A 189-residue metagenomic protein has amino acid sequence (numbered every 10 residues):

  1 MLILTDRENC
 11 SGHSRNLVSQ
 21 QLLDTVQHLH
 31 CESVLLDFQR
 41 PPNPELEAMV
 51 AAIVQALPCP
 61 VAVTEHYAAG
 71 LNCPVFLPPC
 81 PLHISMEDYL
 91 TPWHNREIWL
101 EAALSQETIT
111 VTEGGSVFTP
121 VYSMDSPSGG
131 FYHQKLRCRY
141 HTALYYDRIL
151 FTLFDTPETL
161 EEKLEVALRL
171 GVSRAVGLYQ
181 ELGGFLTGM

Functional and structural regions predicted by a protein language model:
M1-P78: Chitinase-like catalytic core of GlcNAc-active glycosidases
S11-H28, S85-M86, D155-R169: Short, acidic/polar
L36, L100, A167: Conserved, mostly hydrophobic/aromatic
L46-A52, A56-V61, D88-T110: Active-site region of glycoside hydrolase catalytic domains
V63-S85, E107-P120: Substrate-binding cleft/loops of secretory-pathway carbohydrate-active enzymes
N95-K163: Glycan-binding loop/region signatures in secreted carbohydrate-active enzymes
K163-M189: Acidic/aromatic/glycine-rich contiguous surface patches that form carbohydrate-binding/processing clefts and analogous
